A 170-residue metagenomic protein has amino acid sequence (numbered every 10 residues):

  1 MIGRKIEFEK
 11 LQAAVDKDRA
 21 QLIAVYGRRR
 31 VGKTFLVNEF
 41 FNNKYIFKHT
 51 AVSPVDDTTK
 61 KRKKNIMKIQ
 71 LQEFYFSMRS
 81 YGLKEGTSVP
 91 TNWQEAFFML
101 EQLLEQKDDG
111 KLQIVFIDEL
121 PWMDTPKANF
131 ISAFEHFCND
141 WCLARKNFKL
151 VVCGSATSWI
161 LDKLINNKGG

Functional and structural regions predicted by a protein language model:
M1-G170: Phosphate-binding site recognition
